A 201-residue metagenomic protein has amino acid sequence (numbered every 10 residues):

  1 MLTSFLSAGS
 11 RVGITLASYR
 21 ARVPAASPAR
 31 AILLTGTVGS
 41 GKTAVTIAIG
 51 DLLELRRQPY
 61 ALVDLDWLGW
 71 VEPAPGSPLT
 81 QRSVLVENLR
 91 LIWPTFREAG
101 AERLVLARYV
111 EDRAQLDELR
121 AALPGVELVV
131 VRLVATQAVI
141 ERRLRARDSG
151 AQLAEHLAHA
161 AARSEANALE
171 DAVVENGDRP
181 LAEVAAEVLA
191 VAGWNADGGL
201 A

Functional and structural regions predicted by a protein language model:
L2-R30: Extreme N-terminal, non-catalytic leader segments that precede Walker-type/kinase nucleotide-binding cores
L34: Hydrophobic anchor at the beta1->P-loop junction of P-loop NTPases
V38: The conserved Walker
K42: Conserved lysine of the Walker
I47-L91: Conserved substrate/cofactor phosphate-moiety recognition/catalytic segment in nucleotide-dependent phosphotransferases
V84-P124: Glycine-rich phosphate-binding loop used to anchor ATP phosphates in small-molecule kinases, encompassing both
Y109, G125-L144: Conserved phosphate-donor/acceptor-positioning beta-strand/loop module used by diverse small-molecule
A146-A201: Small-molecule kinase domains that catalyze NTP-dependent phosphoryl transfer to phosphate-bearing small molecules
